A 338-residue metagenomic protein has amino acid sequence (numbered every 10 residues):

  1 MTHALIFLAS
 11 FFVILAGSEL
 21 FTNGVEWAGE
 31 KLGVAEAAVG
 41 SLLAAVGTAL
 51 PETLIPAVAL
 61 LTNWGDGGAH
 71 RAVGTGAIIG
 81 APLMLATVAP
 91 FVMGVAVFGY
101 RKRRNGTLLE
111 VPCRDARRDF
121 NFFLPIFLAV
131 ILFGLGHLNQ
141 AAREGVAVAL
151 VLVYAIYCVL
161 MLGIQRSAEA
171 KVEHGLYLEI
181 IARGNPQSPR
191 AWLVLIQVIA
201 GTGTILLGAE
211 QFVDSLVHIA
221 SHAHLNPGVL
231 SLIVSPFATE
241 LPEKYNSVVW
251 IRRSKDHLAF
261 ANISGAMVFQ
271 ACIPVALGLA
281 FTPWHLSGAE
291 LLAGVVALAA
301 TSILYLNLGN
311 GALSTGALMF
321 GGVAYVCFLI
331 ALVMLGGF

Functional and structural regions predicted by a protein language model:
M1-F338: Hydrophobic alpha-helical segments, chiefly the membrane-spanning helices and signal/signal-anchor peptides
